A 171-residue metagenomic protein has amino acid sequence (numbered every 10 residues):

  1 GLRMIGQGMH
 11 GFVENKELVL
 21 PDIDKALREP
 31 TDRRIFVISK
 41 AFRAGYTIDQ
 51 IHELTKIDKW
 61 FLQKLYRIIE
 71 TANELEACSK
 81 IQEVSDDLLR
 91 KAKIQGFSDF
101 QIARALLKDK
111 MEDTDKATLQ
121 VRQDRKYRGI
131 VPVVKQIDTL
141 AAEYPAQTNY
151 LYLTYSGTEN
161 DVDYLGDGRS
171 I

Functional and structural regions predicted by a protein language model:
G1-I171: ATP-dependent carboxylate/acyl-activation modules
